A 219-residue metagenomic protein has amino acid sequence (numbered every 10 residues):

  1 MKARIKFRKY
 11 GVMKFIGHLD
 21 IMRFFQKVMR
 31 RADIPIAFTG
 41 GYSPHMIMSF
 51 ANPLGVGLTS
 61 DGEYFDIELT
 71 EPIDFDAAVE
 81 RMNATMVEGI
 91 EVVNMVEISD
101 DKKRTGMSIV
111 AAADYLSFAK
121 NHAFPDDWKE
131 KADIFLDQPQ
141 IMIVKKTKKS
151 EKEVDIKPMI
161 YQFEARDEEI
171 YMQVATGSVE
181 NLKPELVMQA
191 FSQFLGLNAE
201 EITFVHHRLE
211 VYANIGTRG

Functional and structural regions predicted by a protein language model:
K6-R8, V12, I16, D20 (+1 more regions): Extended, well-folded interaction surfaces typified by the phenylalanyl-tRNA synthetase beta subunit core
A37-L69: Short, charge-patterned binding micro-sites
D61-L116: Ordered, amphipathic secondary-structure segments that act as subunit-interaction surfaces in large macromolecular
E71-F75, N121-F124, G177: Helix N-cap motif at beta-to-alpha junctions
A78-M86, D127-L136, V187-M188: Short amphipathic alpha-helices in soluble, non-transmembrane regions that often serve as interface/regulatory elements
K102-K120, P158-Q162, V211-G219: Short, low-order "capping/linker" segments at domain edges
D133, D137-G219: Core RNA-modification/binding signature centered on pseudouridine synthases
